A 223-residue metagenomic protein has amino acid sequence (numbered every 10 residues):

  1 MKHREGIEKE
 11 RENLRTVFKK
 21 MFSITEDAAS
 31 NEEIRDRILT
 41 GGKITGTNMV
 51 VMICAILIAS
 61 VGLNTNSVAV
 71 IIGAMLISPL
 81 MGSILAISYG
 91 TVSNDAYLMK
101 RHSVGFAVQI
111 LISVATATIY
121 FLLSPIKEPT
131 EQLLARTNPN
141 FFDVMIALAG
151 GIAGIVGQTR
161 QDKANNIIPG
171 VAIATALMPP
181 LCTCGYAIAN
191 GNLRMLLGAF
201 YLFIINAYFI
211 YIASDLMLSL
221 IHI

Functional and structural regions predicted by a protein language model:
K2-N13, V17-A147, R160, A164: Alpha-helical transmembrane segments and their membrane-interface boundaries that form or gate the permeation pathway
L133-Y208, A213-M217: Hydrophobic alpha-helical segments
I221-I223: Conserved small/polar residues in nucleotide/adenosyl-binding loops
